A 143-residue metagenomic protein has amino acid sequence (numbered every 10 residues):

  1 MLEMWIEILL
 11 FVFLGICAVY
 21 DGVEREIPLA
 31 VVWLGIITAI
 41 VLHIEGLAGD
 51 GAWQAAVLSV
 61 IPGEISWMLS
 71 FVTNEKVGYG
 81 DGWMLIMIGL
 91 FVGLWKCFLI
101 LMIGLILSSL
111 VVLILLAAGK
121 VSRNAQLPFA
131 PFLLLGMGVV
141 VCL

Functional and structural regions predicted by a protein language model:
M1-L143: A membrane-topology feature that recognizes alpha-helical transmembrane segments and their immediate juxtamembrane
